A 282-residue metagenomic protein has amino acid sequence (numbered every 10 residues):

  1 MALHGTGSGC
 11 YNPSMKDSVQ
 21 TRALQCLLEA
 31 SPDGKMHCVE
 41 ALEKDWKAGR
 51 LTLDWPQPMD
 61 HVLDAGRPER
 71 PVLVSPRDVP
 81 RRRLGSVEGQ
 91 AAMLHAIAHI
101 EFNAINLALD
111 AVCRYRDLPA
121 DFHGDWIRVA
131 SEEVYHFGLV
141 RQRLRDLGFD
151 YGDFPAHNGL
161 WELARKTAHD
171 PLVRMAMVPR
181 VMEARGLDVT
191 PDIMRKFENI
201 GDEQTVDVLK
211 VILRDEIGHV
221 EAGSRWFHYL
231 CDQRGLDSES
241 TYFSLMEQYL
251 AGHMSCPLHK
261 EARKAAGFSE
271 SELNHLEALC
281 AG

Functional and structural regions predicted by a protein language model:
M1-S14: N-terminal amphipathic/basic-hydrophobic helices that include classical n-h-c signal peptides and signal-anchor
Y11-G282: Non-heme di-metal
